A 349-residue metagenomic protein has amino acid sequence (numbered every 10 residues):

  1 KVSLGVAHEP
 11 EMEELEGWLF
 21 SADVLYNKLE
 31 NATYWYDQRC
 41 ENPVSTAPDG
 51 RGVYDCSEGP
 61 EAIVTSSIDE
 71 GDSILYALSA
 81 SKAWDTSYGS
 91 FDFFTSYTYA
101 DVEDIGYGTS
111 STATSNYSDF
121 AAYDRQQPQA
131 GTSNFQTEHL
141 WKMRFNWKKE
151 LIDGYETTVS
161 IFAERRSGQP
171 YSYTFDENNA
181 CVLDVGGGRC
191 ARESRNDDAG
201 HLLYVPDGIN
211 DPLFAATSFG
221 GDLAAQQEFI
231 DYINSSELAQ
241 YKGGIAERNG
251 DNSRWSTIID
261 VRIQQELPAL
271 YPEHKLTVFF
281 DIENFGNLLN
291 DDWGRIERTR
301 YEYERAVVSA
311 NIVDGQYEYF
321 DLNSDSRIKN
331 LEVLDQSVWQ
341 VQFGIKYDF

Functional and structural regions predicted by a protein language model:
K1-M12, V64-I74: Outer-membrane beta-barrel signature, preferentially recognizing the C-terminal barrel domain of Gram-negative
V2, D72-I74, T137-W141, W255-I259 (+1 more regions): Residues that define the transmembrane beta-barrel architecture of outer-membrane proteins
L4-H8, L78-K82, M143-W147, I161 (+3 more regions): Residues on the lipid-exposed face of transmembrane beta-strands in outer-membrane beta-barrel proteins
E13, K149-D153, L267-H274, G286-N290: Substrate-binding/catalytic groove segments of enzymes that remodel or degrade extracellular structural polymers
G17-S172: Gram-negative outer-membrane beta-barrel transporters
L29-E41, A100-V102, G106-D119, A130 (+4 more regions): Primarily recognizes Gram-negative and organellar outer-membrane beta-barrels
T158-L270, T277, E302-N330: Extracytoplasmic gating/loop element in the C-terminal half of outer-membrane beta-barrel translocons and assembly
D335-F349: Outer-membrane beta-barrel "beta-signal"
